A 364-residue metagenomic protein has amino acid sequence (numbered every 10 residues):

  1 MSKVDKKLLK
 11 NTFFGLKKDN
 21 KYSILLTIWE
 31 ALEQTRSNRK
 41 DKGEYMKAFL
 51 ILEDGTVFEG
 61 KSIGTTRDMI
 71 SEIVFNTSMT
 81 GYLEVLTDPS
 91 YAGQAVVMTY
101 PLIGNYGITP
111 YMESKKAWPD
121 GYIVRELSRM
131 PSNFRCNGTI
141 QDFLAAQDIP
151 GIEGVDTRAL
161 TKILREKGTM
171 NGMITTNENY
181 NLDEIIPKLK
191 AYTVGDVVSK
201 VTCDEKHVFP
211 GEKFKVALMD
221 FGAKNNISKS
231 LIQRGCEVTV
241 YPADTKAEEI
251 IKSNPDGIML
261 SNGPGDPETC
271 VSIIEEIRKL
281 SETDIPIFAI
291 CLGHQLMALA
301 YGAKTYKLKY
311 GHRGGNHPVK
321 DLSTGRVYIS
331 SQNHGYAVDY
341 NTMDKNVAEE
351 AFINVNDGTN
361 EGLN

Functional and structural regions predicted by a protein language model:
K3-K6, T12-I28, Q34-S37, K42: Short, positively charged and aromatic/hydrophobic N-terminal segments
Y45-K215, M219-E248, S253, P267: RNA-binding accessory domains that recognize and position tRNA/RNA substrates
F49-L50, P318-K320, G362: Residue-level detector of beta-strand face positions
L52, D321, N354-V355: Acidic surface patches and DE-rich sequence motifs
P150-G151, V238, I287, T305 (+1 more regions): Hydrophobic beta-strand scaffold residues
N254-I258: Short acidic/histidine-rich motifs immediately flanking catalytic phosphotransfer sites in two-component signaling
N262-I329, G335-A337: Cysteine-nucleophile active-site neighborhood
R326-N364: Catalytic beta-strand/loop cores that center a nucleophilic Ser/Cys/Thr and support acyl-enzyme chemistry
